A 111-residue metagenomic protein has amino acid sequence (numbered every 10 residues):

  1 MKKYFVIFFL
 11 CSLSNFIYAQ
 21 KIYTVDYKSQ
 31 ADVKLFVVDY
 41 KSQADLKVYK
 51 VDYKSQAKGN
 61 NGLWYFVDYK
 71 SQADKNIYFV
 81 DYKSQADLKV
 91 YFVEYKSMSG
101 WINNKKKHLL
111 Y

Functional and structural regions predicted by a protein language model:
M1-L13: Sec-dependent N-terminal signal peptides
Y18-Y111: Repetitive, compositionally biased segments used for assembly/scaffolding
